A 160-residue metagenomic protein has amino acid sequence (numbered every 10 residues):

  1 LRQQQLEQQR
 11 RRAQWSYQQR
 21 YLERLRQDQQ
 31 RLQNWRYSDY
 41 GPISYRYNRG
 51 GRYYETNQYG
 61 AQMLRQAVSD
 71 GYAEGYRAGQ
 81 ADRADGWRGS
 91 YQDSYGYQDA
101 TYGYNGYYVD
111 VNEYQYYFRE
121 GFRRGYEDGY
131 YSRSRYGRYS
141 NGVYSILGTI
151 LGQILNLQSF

Functional and structural regions predicted by a protein language model:
L1-F160: Intrinsic-disorder/low-complexity detector
